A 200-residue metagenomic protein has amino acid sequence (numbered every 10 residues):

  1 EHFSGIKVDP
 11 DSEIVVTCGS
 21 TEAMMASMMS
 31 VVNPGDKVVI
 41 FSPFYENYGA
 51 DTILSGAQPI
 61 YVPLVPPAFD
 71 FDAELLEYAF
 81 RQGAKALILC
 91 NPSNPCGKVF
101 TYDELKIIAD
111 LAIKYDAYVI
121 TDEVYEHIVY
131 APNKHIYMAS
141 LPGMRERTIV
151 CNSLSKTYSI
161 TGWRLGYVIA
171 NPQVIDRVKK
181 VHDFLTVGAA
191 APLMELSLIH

Functional and structural regions predicted by a protein language model:
E1-K37: Phosphate-binding glycine-rich loop
C18-E22, A26-M29, I40-A57: Substrate-binding/gating loop at the entrance of the active-site cleft, primarily in PLP-dependent aminotransferase-like
I40, Y61, I88, V119-T121 (+2 more regions): Hydrophobic residues in well-ordered beta-strands that form the structural core
S42, Q58-P67: Short beta-strand->loop structural element characteristic of the AMP-binding/adenylate-forming
A57, K114-A117, M144-E146: A short helix->loop->beta-strand "cap" motif at the edges of active sites that frequently abuts
V65-A131: Active-site phosphate-binding strand-loop segment of PLP-dependent enzymes
L141-R177, A189-P192: Active-site PLP attachment segment
I199-H200: Conserved small/polar residues in nucleotide/adenosyl-binding loops
